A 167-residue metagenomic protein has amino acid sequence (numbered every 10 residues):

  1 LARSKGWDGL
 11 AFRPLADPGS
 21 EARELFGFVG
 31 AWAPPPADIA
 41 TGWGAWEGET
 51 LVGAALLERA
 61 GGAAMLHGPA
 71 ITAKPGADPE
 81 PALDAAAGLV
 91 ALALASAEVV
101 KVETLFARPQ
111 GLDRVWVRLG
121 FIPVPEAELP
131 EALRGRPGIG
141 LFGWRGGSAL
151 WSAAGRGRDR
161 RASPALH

Functional and structural regions predicted by a protein language model:
L1-P35, G147-L150, G157-H167: Short amphipathic alpha-helix that is part of the acyltransferase structural core
A37-I39: Short, small/polar residue-rich loop motifs at catalytic or cofactor-binding pockets
G44, E49-R59, A63-A70: Conserved beta-strand in the GNAT
P69-D84, G111: A short, internal acetyl-CoA/4′-phosphopantetheine-binding micro-motif in the GNAT/acyltransferase core
D78-A97, R118: Conserved acetyl-CoA-binding loop-helix of GNAT-fold acetyltransferases
A87-V90, L133-G147, W151-A154: Accessory recognition modules or surfaces
A95-Q110: Conserved GNAT acetyl-CoA-binding A-motif
Q110-R136: Conserved active-site alpha-helix within GNAT-family acetyltransferase domains
